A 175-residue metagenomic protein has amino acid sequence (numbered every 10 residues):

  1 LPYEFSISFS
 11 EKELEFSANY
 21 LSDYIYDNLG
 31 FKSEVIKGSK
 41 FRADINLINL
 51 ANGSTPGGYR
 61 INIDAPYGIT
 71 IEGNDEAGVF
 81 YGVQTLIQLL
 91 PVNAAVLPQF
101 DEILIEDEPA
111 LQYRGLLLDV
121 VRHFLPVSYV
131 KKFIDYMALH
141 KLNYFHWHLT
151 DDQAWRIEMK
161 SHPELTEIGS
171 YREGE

Functional and structural regions predicted by a protein language model:
L1-Y113: Contiguous, structured surface segment used for ligand recognition
S17, Y81, P126-S128, I157: Short acidic, gly/pro-rich beta-turn/loop elements at beta-sheet edges and active-site/ligand-binding grooves
G73, R114-V127, I168-E175: The substrate-binding groove and active-site-proximal loops of carbohydrate-active enzymes, especially glycoside
L111-R114, K141-N143: Short, well-ordered coil/turn segments that N-cap beta-strands
R114, D135, H146-H148, T166 (+1 more regions): Catalytic alpha/beta active-site cores
D119-D152, M159: A conserved hydrophobic secondary-structure block that centers on an alpha-helix together with its immediately flanking
Q153-E175: Aromatic- and acidic-residue-enriched carbohydrate-binding clefts of CAZyme catalytic domains
